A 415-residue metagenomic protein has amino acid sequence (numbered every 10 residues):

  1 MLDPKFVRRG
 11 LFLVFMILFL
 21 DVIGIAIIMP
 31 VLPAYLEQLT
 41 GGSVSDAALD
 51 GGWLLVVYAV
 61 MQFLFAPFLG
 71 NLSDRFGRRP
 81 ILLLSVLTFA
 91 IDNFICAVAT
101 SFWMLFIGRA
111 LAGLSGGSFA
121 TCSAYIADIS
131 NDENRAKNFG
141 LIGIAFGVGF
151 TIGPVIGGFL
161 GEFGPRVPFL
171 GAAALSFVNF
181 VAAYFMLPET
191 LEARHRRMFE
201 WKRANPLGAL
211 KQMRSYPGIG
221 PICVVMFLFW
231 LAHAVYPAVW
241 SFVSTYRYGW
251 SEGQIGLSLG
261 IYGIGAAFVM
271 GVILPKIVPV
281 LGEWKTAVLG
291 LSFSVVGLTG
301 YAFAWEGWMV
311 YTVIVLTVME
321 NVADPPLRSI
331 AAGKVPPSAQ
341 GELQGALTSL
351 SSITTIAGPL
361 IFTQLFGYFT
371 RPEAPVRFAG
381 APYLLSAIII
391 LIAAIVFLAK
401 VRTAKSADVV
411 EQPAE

Functional and structural regions predicted by a protein language model:
M1-V7, P188-V225, R247, Q412-E415: Juxtamembrane intracellular "pre-TM" segments in multi-pass secondary transporters
V31-A48, A238-I255: Short amphipathic helix-loop junctions that connect adjacent transmembrane helices in Major Facilitator Superfamily/SLC
F63-W103: Conserved MFS/SLC helix-loop-helix module at the cytosolic interface between two early adjacent transmembrane helices
F65-G77, V269-E283: Helix-to-loop junctions at the C-terminal end of transmembrane segments in multipass secondary transporters
G108-G147: Cytoplasmic helix-loop-helix junction between adjacent transmembrane helices in 12-TM secondary transporters
G161-A174, Q364-I389: A membrane-interface helix-boundary motif in multi-pass transporters
F180-M186, L384-E415: Multi-pass alpha-helical transporter architecture, strongest for 12-TM Major Facilitator/SLC carriers used
W284-L327: C-terminal transmembrane helical hairpin of 12-TM major facilitator-type secondary transporters
